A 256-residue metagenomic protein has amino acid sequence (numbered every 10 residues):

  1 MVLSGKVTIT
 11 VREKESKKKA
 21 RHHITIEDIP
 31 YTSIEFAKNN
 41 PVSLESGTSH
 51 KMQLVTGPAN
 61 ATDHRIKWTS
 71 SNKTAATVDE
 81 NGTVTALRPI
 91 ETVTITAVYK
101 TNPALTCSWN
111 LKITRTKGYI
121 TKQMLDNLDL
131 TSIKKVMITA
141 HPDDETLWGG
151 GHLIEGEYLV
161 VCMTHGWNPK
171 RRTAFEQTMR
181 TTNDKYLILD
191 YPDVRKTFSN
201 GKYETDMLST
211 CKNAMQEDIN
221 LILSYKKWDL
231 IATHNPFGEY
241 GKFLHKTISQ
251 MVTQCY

Functional and structural regions predicted by a protein language model:
M1-K117: Extracytoplasmic soluble-region selector
K117-Q254: Active-site beta-strand->loop->alpha-helix modules in alpha/beta enzyme cores, enriched in Gly/His/Asp(Glu)
